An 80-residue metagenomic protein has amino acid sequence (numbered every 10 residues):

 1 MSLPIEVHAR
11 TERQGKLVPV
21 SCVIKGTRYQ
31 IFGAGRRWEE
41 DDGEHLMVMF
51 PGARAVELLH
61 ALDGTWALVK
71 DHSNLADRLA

Functional and structural regions predicted by a protein language model:
M1-A80: Cysteine-centric segments in proteins
